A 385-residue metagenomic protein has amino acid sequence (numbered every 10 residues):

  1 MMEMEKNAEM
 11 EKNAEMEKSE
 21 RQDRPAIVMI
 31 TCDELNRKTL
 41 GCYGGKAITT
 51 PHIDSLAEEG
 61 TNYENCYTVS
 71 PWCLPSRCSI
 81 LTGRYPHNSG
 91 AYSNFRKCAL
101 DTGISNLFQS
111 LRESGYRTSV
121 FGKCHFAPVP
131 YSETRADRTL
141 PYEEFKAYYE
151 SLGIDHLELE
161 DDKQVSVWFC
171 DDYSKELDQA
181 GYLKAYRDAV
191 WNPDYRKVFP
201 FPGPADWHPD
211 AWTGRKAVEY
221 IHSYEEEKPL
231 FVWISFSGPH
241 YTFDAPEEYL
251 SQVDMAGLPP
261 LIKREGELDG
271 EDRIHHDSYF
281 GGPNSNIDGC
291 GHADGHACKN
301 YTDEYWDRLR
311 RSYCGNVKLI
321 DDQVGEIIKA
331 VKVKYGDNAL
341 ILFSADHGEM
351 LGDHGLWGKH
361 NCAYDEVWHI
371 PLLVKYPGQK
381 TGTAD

Functional and structural regions predicted by a protein language model:
M1-K6, E15-D385: Formylglycine-dependent sulfatase
